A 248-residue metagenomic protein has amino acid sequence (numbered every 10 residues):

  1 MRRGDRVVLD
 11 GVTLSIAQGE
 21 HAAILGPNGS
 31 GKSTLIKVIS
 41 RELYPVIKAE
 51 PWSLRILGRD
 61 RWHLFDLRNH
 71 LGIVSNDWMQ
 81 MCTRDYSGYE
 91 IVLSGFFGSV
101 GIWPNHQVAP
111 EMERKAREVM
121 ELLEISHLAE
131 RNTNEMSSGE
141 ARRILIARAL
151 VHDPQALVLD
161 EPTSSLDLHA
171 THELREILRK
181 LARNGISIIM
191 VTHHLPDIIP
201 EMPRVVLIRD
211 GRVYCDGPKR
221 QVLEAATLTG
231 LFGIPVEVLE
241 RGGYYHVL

Functional and structural regions predicted by a protein language model:
L93, V108-L128: Conserved ABC ATPase "signature" region
H106-Q107, N132-M136, E140: Conserved ABC ATPase signature
L157-E161: Catalytic Walker B motif of ABC-type/P-loop ATPase nucleotide-binding domains
T192-H193: H-loop/switch region of ABC-family ATPase nucleotide-binding domains
V205-P218: H-loop (His-switch) and adjacent beta-strand-loop-beta switch element of ABC-type ATPase nucleotide-binding domains
T229-L248: ABC ATPase nucleotide-binding domains
